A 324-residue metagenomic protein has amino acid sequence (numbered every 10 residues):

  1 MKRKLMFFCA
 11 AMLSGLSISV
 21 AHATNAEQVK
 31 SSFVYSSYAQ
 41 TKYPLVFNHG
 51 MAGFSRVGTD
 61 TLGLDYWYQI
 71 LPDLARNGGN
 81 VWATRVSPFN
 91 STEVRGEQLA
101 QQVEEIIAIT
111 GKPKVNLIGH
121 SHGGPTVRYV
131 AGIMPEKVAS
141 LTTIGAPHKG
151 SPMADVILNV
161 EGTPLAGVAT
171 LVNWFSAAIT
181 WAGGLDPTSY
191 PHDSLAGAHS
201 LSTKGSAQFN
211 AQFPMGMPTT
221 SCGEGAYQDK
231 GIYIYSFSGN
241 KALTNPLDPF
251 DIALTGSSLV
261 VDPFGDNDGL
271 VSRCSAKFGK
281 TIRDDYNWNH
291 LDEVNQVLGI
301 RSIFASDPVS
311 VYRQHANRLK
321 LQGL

Functional and structural regions predicted by a protein language model:
M1-F8: Bacterial N-terminal signal peptides that target proteins for export
S14-H22: C-terminal segment of classical bacterial N-terminal signal peptides
H22-S32: Cleaved targeting-peptide boundary
Y38-V115, T163, V168: Active-site catalytic motif of lipid deacylating hydrolases and related acyltransferases
H49, E97-G205, D268: Serine-dependent carboxylesterase/thioesterase catalytic core of lipase-like alpha/beta-hydrolase/SGNH enzymes
G50-F54, S87-S91, S121-P125, A146-G150 (+1 more regions): Solvent-exposed loop/turn segments at secondary-structure junctions within structured extracellular/periplasmic domains
D186-N245: Serine-hydrolase catalytic core
S221-L324: C-terminal catalytic-base region of ester-bond hydrolases, centering on the histidine of the charge-relay
